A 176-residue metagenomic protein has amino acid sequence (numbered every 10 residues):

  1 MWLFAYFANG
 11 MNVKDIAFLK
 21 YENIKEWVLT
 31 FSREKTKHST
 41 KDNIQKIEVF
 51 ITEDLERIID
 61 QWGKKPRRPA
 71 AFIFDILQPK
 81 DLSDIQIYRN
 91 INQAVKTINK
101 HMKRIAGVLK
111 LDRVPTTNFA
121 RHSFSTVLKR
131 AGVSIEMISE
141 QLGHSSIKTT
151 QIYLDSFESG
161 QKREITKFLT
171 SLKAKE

Functional and structural regions predicted by a protein language model:
M1-A5, N12-F18, F31-E34, K46 (+2 more regions): Long, K/E/R/D-enriched contiguous segments that form extended
L3, F7, M11-D15, F119-S145: C-terminal catalytic core of tyrosine-transesterase DNA break-rejoin enzymes
F18-Q61: Conserved tyrosine-mediated DNA breakage-rejoining catalytic core shared by Y-recombinases
N23-T30, L111-R113, V133-I152: Short, polar N-cap/turn motifs at the start of nucleic acid-interacting alpha helices
R33-K37, P79-K80, L142-K167: Catalytic-site neighborhood detector that most strongly recognizes the C-terminal catalytic loop/helix of tyrosine
E34-F50, I85-A94, D112-F119: Short, contiguous acidic/charged loop-to-helix segments that flank catalytic cores in large enzymes
E53-R57, Q61, K65-R68, I76-L82 (+1 more regions): C-terminal secondary-structure termini that scaffold catalytic or DNA-interacting sites
T97-I105, P115: Generic long, charged, amphipathic alpha-helical segments
